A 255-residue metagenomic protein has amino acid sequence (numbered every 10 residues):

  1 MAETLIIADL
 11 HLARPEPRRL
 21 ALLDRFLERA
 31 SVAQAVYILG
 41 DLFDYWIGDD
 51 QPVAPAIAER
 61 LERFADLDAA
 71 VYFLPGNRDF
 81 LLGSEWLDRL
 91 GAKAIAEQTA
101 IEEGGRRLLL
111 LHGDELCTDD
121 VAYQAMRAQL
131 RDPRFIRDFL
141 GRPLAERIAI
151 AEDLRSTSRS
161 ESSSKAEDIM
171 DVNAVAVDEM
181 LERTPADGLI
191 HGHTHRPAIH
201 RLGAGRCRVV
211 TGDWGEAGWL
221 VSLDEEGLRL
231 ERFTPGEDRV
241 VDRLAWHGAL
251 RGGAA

Functional and structural regions predicted by a protein language model:
M1-L5, I101-L110, L202-C207: Beta-strand-turn-beta hairpins that frame and shape the catalytic cleft of phosphate-ester-processing enzymes
A2-E3, L12-E103: Core catalytic region of metal-dependent phosphoesterases/phosphodiesterases, especially metallo-beta-lactamase-like
D9, D41, G76, H112 (+2 more regions): Active-site glycine-centered loops adjacent to acidic/histidine catalytic or metal-binding residues that shape
R14, W214-A255: Long, positively charged, glycine-interspersed low-complexity recognition regions
R14-R18, L108-L111, L116: Catalytic core of the metallo-beta-lactamase
R89-A96, R107, D114, D120-M126 (+1 more regions): Conserved beta-sheet core of the metallophosphoesterase superfamily
G113-N173: Active-site-proximal loop/helix segment associated with metal-binding centers of metalloenzymes
